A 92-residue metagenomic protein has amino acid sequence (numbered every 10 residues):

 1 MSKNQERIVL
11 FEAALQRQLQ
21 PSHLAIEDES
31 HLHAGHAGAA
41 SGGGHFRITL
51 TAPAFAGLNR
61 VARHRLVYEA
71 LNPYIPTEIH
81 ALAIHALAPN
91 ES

Functional and structural regions predicted by a protein language model:
M1-V61, P76-S92: Contiguous, often N-terminal, cationic amphipathic patches that form binding interfaces
